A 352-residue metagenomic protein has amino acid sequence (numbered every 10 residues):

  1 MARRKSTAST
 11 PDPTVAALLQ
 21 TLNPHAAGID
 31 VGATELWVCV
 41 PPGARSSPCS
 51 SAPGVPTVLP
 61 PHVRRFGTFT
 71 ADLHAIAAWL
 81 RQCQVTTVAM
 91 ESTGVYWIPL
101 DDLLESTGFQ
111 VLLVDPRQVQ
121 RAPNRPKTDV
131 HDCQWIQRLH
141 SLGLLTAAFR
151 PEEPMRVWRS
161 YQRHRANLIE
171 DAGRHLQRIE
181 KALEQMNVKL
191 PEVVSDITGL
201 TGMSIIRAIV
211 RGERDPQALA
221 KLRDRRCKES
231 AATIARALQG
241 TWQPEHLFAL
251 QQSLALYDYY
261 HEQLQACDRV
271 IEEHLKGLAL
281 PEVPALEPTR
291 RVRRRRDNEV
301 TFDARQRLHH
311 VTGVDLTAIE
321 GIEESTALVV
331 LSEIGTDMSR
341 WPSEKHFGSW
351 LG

Functional and structural regions predicted by a protein language model:
M1-G352: A detector of single, family-specific signature residues that are central to catalytic or substrate-handling motifs
